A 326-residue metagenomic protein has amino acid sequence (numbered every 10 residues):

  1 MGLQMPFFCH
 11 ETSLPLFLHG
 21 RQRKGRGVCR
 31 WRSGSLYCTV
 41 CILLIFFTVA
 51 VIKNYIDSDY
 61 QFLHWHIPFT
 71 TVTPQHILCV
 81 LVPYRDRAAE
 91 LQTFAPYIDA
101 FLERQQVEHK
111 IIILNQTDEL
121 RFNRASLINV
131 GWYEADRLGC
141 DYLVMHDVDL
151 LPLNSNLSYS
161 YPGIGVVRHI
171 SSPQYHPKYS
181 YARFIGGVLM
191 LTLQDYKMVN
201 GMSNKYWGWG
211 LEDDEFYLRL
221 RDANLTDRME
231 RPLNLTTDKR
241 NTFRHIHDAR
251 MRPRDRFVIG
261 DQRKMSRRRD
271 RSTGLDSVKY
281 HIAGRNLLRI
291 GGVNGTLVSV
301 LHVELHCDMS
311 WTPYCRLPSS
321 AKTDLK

Functional and structural regions predicted by a protein language model:
G2-G20, G34-L63, K205-G208, D214-K326: C-terminal catalytic/acceptor-binding lobe
R23-W31: Juxtamembrane membrane-interface segments at transmembrane-helix boundaries in membrane proteins
C38-V51, C79, E90-T93, Y97 (+3 more regions): Acidic, Ser/Thr-rich intrinsically disordered and amphipathic helical segments
H64-P68, R87-L102: Short, well-formed alpha-helical segments that are part of the catalytic scaffolds of diverse glycosyltransferases
T70-T71, Q75, V82-T93, T117-E119: Active-site beta-to-alpha loop of glycosyltransferases that engages the nucleotide-sugar donor
H76-P83, I98, K110-I113, G131: Hydrophobic targeting segments
L102, A135, L220: Hydrophobic pocket-lining residues that define ligand/cofactor binding sites across diverse proteins
E119, N123-A125, W132, Y142-H146 (+1 more regions): Conserved catalytic core of nucleotide-sugar-dependent glycosyltransferases
